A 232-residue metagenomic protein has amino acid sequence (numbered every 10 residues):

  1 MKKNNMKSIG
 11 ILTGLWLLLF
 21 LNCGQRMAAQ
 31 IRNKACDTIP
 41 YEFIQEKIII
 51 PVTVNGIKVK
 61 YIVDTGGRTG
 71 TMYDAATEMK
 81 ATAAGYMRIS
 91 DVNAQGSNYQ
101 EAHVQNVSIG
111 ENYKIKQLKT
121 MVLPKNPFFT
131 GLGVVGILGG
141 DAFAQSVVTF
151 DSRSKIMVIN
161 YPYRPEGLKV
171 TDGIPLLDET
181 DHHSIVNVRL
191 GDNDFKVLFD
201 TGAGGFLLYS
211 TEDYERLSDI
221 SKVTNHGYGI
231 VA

Functional and structural regions predicted by a protein language model:
M1-R32: Bacterial Sec-dependent N-terminal signal peptides
G24-A232: Pepsin/retropepsin-fold aspartyl endopeptidases
